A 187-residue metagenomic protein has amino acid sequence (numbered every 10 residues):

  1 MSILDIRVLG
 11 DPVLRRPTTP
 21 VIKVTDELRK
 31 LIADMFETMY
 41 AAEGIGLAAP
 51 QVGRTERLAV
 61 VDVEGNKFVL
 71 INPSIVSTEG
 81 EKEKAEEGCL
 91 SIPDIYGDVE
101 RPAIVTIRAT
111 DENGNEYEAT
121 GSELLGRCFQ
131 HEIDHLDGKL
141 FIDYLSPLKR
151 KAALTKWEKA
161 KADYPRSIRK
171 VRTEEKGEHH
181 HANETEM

Functional and structural regions predicted by a protein language model:
M1-M187: Positively charged
